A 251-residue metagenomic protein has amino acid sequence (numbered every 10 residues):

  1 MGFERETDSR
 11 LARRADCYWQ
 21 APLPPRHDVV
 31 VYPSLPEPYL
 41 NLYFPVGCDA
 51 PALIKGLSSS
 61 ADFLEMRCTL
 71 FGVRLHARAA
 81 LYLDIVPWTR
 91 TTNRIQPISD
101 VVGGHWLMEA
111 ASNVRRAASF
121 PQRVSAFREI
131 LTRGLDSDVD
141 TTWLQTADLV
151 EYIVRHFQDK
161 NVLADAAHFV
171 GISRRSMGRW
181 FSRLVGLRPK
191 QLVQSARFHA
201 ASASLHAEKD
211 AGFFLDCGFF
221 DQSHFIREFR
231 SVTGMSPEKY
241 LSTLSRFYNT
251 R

Functional and structural regions predicted by a protein language model:
M1-A164, V170-R174, R188, A203 (+3 more regions): Alpha-helical bundle regulatory/interaction domains
S176-R179, R227: Base-recognition residues in the alpha-helical recognition helix of bacterial helix-turn-helix
F181-L187, F229-Y240: A secondary-structure capping/hinge motif
S182, A201-S204: Enrichment for repetitive, rod-forming helical segments
L187-V193: Short conserved catalytic/interaction loops centered on acidic-Pro-aromatic/His motifs
